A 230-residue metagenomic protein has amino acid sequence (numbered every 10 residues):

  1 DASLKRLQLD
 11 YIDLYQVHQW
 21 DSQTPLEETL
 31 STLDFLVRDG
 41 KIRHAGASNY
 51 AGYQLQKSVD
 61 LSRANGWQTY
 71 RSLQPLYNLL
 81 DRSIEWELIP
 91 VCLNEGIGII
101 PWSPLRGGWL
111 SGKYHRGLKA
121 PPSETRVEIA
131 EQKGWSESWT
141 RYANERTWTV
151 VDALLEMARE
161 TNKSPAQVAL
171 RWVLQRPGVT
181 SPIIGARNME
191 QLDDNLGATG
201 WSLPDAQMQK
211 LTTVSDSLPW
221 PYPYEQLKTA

Functional and structural regions predicted by a protein language model:
D1-E87: Glycine/proline-rich, positively charged, aromatic-decorated active-site loop/lid region on the catalytic face
D1-K5, L88-G96, Q207: Short amphipathic alpha-helices and their capping/turn segments at secondary-structure boundaries
S3, I12, P25, A45 (+7 more regions): Conserved, mostly hydrophobic/aromatic
D39-G40, E95, T161: Helix C-cap/helix->beta junction micro-motif
A51, Y77-D81, S103-Y114, W172 (+1 more regions): Glycine-rich beta-alpha junction loops
L55-S58, C92, N195: Hydrophobic packing residues within well-ordered alpha-helices of enzyme cores
I84-E128, S164: Aromatic-lined glycan-binding groove of carbohydrate-active enzymes
G117-T161, L170, Q175-V179, R187-A230: Terminal-tail/helix-coil boundary detector
